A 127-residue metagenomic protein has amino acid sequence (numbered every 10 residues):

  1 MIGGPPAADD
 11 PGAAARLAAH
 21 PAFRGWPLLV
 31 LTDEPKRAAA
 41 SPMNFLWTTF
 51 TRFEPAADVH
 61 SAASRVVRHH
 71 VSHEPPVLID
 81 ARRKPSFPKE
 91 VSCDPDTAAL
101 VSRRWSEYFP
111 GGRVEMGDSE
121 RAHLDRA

Functional and structural regions predicted by a protein language model:
M1-A127: Charged, compositionally biased interaction regions
